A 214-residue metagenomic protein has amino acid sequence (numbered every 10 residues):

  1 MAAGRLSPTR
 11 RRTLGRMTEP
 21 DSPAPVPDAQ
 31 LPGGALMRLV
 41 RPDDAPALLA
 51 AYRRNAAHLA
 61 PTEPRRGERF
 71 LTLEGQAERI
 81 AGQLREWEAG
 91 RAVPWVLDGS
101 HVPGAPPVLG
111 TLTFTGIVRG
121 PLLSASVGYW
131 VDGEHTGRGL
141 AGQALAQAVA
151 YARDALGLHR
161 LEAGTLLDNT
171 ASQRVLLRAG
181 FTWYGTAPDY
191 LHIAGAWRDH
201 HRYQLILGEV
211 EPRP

Functional and structural regions predicted by a protein language model:
A2-A47, A51-P61, V96-P214: Acyl-donor (CoA/ACP) binding surface of acyl/acetyltransferases
V40, A51, E68-Q76, A89: Generic, well-ordered alpha-helical segments
H58-A81: Conserved GNAT-fold acetyl-CoA-binding loop/helix
G67-F70, A81-V96: A short helix-loop-beta-strand connector motif used in the catalytic cores of GNAT acetyltransferases and, in some
